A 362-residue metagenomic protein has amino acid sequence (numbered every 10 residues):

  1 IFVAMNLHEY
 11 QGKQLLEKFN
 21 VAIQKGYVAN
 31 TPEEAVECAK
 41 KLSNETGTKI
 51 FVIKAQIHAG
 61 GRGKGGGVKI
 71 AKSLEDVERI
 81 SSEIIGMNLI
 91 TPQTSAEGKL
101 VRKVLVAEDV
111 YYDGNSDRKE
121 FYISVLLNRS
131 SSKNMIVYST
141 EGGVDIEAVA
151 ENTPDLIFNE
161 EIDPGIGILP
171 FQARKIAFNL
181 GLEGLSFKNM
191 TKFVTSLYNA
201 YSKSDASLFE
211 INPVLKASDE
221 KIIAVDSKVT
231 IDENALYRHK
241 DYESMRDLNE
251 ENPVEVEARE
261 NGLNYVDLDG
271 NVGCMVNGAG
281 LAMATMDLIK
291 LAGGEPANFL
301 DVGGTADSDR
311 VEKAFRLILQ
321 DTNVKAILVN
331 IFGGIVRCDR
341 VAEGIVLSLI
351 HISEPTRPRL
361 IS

Functional and structural regions predicted by a protein language model:
A4-L105, D109-I211, L215-V329, D339-V346: ATP-dependent carboxylate/acyl-activation modules
F332-V336: Glycine-rich, proline-tolerant flexible connector loops at the mouths of alpha/beta enzymes
S348-S362: Residue-level detector of conserved catalytic or cofactor/ligand-binding positions in enzyme active sites
